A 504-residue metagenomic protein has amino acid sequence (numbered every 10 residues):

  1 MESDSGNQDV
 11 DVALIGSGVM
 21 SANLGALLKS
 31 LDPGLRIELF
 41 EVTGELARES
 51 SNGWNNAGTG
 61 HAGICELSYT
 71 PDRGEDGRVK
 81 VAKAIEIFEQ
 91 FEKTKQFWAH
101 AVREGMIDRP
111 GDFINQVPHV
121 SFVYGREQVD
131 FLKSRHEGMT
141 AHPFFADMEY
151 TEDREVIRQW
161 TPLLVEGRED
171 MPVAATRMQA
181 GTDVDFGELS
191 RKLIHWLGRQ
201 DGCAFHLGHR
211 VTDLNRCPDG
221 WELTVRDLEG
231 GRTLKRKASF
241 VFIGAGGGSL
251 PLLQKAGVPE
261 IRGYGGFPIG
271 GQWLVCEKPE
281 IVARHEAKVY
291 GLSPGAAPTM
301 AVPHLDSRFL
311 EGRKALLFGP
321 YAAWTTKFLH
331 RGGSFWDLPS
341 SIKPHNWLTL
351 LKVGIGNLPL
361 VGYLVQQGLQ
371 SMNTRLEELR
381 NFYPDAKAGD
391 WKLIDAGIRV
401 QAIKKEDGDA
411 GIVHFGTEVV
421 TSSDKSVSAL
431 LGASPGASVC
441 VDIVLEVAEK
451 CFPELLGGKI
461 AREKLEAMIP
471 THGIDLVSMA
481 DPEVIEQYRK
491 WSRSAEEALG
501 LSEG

Functional and structural regions predicted by a protein language model:
Q8-V10, E229-F240: Core beta-strand elements of the Rossmann-like FAD/NAD(P) dinucleotide-binding domain in flavoenzyme oxidoreductases
A13-I15, F40, V211, R236-G248 (+1 more regions): Short hydrophobic core segments
K29-G53: Glycine-rich FAD pyrophosphate-binding loop
G58-Q159, A315, K327, F335-W336: Dinucleotide-binding Rossmann-like beta1-alpha1 core, especially the glycine-rich loop that anchors the ADP
A82, E86-K95, V123-D130, T176-G198 (+4 more regions): Short beta-strand to alpha-helix junction loop
D108-V117, F122-Q200, A204-H206, L214-D219 (+1 more regions): Flavin (FAD/FMN) cofactor-binding and adjacent substrate-gating region of FAD-dependent oxidoreductase domains
M171-A180, E188, F328-G457: C-terminal catalytic lobe of FAD-dependent flavoproteins
I243-P259: Flavin (primarily FAD) binding-site architecture
